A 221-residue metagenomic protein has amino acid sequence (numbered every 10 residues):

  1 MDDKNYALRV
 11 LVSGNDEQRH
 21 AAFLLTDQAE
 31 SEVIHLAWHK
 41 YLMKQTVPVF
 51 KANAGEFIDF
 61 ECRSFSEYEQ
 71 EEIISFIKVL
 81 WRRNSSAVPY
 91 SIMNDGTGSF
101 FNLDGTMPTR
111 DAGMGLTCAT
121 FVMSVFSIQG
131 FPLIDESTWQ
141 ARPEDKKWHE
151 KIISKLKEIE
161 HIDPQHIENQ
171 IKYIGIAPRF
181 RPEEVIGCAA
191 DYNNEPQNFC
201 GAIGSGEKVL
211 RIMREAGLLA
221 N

Functional and structural regions predicted by a protein language model:
M1-N221: Cysteine-nucleophile amide-bond enzymes
